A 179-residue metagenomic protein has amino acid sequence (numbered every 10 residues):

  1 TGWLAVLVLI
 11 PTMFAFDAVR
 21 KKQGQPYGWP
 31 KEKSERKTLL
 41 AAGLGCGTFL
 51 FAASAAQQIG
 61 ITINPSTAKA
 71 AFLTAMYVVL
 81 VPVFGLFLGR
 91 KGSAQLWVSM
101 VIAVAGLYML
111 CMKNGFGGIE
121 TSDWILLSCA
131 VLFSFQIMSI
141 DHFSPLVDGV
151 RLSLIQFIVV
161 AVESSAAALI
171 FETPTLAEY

Functional and structural regions predicted by a protein language model:
T1, S54-P65, L73, Q136-V147 (+1 more regions): Juxtamembrane C-cap of transmembrane helices in multi-pass membrane transport proteins
G2-L7, Q58-R90, C129: Specific alpha-helical transmembrane segments that line the substrate/conduction pathway and gating interfaces
W3-I10, G92-M112, F133, S164: Hydrophobic transmembrane alpha-helices of multi-pass small-molecule transport proteins
L9, V81-P82, F87, M100 (+1 more regions): Transmembrane alpha-helical segments that form core, pore/gating elements of small-molecule transporters/exporters
D17-K21, Y27-A68, L73, M109: Specific transmembrane alpha-helical segments of multi-pass solute transporters/efflux pumps, especially DMT/EamA
Y27-W29, I59-I63, Y108-T121, A168-Y179: Membrane-interface helix termini and inter-helical loops of multi-pass transporters
A41, A71-T74, F87-M109, F116-I125: Loop-to-transmembrane alpha-helix entry segments
C46-F51, A75, L126-S134: Residue-level hotspots within the lipid-embedded alpha helices of multi-pass solute transporters
